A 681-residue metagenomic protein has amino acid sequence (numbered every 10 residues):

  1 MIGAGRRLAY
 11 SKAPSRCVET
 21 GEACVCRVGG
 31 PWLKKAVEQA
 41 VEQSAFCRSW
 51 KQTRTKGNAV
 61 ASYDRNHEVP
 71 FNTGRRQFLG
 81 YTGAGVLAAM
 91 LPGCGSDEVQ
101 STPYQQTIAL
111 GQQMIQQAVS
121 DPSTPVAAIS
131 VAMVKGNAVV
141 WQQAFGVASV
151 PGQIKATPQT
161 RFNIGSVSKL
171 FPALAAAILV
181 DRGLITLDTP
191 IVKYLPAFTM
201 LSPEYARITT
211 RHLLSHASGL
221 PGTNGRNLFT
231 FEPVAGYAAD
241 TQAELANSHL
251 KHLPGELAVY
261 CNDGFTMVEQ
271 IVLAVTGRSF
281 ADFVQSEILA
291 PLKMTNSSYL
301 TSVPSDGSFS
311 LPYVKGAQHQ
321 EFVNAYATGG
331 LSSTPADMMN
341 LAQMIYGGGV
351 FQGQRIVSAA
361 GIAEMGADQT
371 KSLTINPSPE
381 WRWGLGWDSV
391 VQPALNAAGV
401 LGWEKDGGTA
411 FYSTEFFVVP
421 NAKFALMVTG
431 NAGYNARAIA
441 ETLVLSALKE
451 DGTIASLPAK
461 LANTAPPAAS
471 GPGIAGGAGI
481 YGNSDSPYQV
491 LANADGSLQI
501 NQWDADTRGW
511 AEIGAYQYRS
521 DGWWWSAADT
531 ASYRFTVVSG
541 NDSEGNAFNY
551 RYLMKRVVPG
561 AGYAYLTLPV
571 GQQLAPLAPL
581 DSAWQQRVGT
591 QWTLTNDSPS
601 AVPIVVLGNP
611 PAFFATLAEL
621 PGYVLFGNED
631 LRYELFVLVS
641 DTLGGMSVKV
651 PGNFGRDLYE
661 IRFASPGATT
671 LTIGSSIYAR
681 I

Functional and structural regions predicted by a protein language model:
L8-A9, R16, G21-C24, V28 (+9 more regions): Extracytoplasmic/lumenal soluble domains of exported proteins with redox or metal-associated functions
C26, G30-T73, Q77-G80, A84-P92: N-terminal secretory signal peptides
F71, L79, Y104, N163-S168 (+5 more regions): Aromatic-acidic/polar surface patches that form glycan- and anion
G85, G146-A148, A432: A generic structural motif
G95-D97: Bacterial signal peptide processing site
V99-Q142, L273, R278, Q285-S286 (+1 more regions): Catalytic loop of the DD-peptidase/beta-lactamase superfamily, centered on the K-T-G motif and neighboring
S120-A127, A138, V147-N262, E269 (+4 more regions): Active-site-proximal loop and beta-strand segments within enzyme catalytic domains
